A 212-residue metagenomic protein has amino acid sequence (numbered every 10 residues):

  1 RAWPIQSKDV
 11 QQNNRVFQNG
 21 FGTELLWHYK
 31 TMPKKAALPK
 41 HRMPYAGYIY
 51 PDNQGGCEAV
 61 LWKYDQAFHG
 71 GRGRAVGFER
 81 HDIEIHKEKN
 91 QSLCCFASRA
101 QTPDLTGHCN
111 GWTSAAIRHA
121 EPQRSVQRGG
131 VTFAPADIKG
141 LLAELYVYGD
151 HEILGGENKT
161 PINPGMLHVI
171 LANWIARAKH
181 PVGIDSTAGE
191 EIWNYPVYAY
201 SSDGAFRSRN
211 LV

Functional and structural regions predicted by a protein language model:
R1-V212: Active-site-adjacent structural elements in enzyme catalytic domains
